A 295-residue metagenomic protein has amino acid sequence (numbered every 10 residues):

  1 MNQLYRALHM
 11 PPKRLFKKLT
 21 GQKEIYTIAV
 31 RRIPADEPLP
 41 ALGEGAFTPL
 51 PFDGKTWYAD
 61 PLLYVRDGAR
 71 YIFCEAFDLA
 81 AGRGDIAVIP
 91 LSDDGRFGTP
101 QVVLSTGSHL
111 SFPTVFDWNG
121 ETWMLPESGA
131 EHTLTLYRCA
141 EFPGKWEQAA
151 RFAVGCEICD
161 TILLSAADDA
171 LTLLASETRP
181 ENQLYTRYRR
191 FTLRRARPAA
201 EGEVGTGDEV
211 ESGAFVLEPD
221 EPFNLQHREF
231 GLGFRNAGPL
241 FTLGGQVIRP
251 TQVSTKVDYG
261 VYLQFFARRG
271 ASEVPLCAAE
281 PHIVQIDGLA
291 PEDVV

Functional and structural regions predicted by a protein language model:
M1-V295: Carbohydrate-active catalytic/glycan-binding domains of CAZyme proteins, especially the secreted or lumenal ectodomains
